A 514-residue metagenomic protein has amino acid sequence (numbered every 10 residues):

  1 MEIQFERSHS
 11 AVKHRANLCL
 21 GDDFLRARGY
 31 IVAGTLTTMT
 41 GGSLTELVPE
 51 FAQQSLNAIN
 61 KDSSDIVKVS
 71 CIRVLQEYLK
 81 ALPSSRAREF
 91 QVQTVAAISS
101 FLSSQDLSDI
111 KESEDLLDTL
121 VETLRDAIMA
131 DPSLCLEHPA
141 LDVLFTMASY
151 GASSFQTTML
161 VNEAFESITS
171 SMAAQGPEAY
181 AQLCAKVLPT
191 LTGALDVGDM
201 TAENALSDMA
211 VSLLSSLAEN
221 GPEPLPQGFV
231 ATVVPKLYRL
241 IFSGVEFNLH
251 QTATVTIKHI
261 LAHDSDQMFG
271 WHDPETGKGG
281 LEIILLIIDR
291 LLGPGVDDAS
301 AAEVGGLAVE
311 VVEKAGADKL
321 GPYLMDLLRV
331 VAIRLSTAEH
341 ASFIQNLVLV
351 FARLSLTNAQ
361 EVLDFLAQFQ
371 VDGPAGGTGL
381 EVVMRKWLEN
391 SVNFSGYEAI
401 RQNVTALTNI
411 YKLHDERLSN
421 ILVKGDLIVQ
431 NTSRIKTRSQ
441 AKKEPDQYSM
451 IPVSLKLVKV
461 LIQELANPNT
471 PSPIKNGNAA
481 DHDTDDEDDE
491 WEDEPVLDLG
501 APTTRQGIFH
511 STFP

Functional and structural regions predicted by a protein language model:
M1-P514: Karyopherin-beta/Importin-beta family HEAT-repeat alpha-solenoid scaffold
